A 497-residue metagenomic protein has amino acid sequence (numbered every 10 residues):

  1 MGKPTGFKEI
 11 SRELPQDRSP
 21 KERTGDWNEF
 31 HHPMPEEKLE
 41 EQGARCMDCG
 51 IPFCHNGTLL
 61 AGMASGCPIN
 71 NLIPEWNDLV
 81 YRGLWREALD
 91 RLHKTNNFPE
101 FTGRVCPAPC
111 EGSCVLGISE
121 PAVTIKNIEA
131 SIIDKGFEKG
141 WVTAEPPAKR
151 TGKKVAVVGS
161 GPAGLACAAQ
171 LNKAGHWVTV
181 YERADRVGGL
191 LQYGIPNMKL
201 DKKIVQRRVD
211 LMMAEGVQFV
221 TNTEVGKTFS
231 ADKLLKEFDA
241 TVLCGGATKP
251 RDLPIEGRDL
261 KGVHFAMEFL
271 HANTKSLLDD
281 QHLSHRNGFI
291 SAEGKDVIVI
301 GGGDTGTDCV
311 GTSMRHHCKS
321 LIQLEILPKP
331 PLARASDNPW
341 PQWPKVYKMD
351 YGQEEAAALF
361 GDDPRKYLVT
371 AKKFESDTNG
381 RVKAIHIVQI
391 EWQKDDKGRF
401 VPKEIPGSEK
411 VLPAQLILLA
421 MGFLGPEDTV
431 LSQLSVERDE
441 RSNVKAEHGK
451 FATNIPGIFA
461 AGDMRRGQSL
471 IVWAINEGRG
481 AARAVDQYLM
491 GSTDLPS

Functional and structural regions predicted by a protein language model:
P4-H32, E41-A44, G57, P68-R82 (+12 more regions): Beta1-alpha1 glycine-rich phosphate/pyrophosphate-binding loop at the start of Rossmann-like nucleotide-binding domains
E13-E37, Q42-R45, G50, Y367-V369 (+4 more regions): C-terminal catalytic lobe of FAD-dependent flavoproteins
E40-A44, D48-N56, G62-A148, M213 (+4 more regions): Glycine/serine-rich phosphate-binding loop and adjoining beta1-alpha1 elements at the start of nucleotide-handling
E87, K149, K154-V158, Q206-E256 (+4 more regions): Feature captures the FAD/FMN-dependent oxidoreductase FAD-binding
R150-A163, A292-G303: Beta1/beta-strand and adjacent pyrophosphate-binding region of the FAD-binding site in flavoprotein oxidoreductases
G216-Q218, V263, D363-P364, I458: Short, conserved active-site loop motifs that form the nucleotide-linked donor/cofactor pocket
D259-G294, Q393-Q468: FAD-site-proximal beta/loop scaffold in flavoenzymes
G306-G311, H316, M464-L495: A conserved FAD-binding loop/helix module that cradles the flavin
